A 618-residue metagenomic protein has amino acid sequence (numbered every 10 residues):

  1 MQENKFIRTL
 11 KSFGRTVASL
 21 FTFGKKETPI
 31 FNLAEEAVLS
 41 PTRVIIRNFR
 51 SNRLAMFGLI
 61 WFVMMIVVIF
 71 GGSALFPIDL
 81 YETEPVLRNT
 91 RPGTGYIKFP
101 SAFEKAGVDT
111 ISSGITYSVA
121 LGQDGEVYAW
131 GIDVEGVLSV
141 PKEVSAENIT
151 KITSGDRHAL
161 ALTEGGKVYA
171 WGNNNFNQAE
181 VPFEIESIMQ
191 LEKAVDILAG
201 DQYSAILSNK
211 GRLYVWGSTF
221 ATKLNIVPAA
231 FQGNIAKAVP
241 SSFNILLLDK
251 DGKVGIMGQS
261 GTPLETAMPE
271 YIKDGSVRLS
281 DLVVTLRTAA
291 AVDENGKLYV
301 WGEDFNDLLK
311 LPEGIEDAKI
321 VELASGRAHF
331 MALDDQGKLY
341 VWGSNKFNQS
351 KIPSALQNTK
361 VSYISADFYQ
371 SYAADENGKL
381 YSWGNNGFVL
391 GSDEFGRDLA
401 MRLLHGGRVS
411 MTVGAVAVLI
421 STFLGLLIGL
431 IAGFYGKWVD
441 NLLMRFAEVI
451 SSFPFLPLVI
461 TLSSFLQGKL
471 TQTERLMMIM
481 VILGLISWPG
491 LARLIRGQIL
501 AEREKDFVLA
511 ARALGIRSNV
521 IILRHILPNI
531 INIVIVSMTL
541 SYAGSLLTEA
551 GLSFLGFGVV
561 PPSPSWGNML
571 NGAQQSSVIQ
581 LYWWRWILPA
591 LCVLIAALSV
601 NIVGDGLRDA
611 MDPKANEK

Functional and structural regions predicted by a protein language model:
M1-F57, D109, G606-K618: Transmembrane alpha-helical segments of polytopic membrane transport and secretion proteins
K26-R43, G387-A400, A432-G436, N519-V520: Short, membrane-interfacial amphipathic segments enriched in basic
I46-R50, I78-T110, N385-A417, G572-I587: Periplasmic/extracellular loop-to-transmembrane helix junction in inner-membrane transport proteins
L54-L75, L426: Short, strongly hydrophobic transmembrane alpha-helices
F99-P100, G131-S145, G172-S187, G217-F231 (+5 more regions): Short glycine/serine- and acidic-residue-enriched loop/turn motifs that recur at repeat junctions
Y117-A120, A129, H158-A161, A170 (+10 more regions): Conserved core positions of repeat-based scaffolds
F395-K618: Alpha-helical transmembrane segments of integral membrane proteins, especially multi-pass inner/plasma-membrane
